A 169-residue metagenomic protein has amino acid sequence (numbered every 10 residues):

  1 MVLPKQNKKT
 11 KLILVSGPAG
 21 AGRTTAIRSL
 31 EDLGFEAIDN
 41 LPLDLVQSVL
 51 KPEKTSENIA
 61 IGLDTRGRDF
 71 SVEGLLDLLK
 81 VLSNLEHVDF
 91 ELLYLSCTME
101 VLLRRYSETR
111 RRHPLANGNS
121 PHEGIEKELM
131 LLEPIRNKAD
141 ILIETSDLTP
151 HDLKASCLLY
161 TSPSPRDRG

Functional and structural regions predicted by a protein language model:
V2-K8, L50: Extreme N-terminal, non-catalytic leader segments that precede Walker-type/kinase nucleotide-binding cores
S16-I59: Conserved substrate/cofactor phosphate-moiety recognition/catalytic segment in nucleotide-dependent phosphotransferases
V49-K80: Conserved nucleotide-sensing/catalytic segment adjacent to the nucleotide-binding pocket in NTP-handling enzymes
S56-E57, E86-E91, N137-D140: Short glycine-/polar-rich loops that comprise or flank the Walker A/P-loop and associated switch/sensor motifs
F70, M99-Y106, L132, H151-D152: Switch/connector loops and helix/strand junctions flanking conserved nucleotide-binding motifs in nucleotide-processing
V88-Y106, E144: Conserved phosphate-donor/acceptor-positioning beta-strand/loop module used by diverse small-molecule
A139-T149: Phosphate-binding beta-loop-alpha motif at adenosine-nucleotide cofactor sites
Y160-G169: Single conserved hydrophobic/aromatic residue that forms the stacking wall/gate of nucleotide- or nucleobase-binding
